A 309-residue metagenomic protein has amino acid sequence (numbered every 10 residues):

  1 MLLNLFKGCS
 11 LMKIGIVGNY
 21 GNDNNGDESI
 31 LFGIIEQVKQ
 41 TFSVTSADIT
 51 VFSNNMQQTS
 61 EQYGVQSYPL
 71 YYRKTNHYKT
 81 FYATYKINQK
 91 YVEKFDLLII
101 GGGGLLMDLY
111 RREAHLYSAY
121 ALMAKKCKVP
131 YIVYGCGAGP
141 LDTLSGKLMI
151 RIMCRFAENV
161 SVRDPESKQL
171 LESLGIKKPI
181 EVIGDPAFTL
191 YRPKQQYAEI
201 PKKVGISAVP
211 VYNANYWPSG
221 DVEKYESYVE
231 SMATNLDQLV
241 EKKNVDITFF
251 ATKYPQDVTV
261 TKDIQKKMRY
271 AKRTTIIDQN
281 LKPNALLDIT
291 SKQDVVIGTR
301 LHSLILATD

Functional and structural regions predicted by a protein language model:
L2-D309: Active-site anion-handling motifs in enzyme catalytic cores
